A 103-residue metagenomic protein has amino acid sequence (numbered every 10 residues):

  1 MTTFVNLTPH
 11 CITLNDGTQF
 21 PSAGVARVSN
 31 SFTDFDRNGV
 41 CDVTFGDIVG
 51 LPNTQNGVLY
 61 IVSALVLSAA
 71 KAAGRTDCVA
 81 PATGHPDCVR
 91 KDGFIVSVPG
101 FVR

Functional and structural regions predicted by a protein language model:
T2-T3, L7-C11, N15-R103: Intrinsically disordered, low-complexity segments enriched in small/polar residues
